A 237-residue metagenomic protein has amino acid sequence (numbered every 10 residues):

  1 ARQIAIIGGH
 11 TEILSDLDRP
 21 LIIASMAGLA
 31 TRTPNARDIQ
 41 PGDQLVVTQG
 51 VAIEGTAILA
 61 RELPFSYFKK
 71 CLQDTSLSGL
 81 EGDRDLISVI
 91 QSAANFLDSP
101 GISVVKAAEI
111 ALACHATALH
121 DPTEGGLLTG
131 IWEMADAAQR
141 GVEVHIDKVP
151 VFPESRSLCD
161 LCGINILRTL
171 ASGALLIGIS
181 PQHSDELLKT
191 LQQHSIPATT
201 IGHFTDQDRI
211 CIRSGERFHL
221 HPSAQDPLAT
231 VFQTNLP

Functional and structural regions predicted by a protein language model:
A1-P237: Helix-biased detector of long, well-ordered alpha-helical tracts
